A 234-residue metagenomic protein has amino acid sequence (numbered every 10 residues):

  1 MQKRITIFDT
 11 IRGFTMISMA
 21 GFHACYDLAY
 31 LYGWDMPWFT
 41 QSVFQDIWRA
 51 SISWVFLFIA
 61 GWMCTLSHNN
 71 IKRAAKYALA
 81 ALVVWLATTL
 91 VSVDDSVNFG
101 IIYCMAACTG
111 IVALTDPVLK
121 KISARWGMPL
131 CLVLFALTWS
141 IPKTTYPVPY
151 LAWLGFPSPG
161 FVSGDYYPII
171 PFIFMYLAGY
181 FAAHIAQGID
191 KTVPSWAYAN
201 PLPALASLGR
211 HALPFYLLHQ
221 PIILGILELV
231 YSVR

Functional and structural regions predicted by a protein language model:
M1-R234: Alpha-helical transmembrane segments and their immediate juxtamembrane cytosolic regions
